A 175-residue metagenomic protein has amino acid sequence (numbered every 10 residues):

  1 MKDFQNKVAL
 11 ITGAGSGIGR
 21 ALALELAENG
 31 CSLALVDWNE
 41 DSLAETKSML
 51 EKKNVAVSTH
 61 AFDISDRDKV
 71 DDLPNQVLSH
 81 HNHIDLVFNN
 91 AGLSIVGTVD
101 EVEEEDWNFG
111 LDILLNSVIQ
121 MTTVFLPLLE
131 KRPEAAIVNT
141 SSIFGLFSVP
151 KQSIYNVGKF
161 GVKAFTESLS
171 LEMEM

Functional and structural regions predicted by a protein language model:
V8, G15-G17: Conserved glycine-rich cofactor-binding loop
C31-E45: Conserved glycine-rich Rossmann-like NAD(P)H-binding loop of the short-chain dehydrogenase/reductase
E40-D41, A61-D72, E104: The beta1-alpha1 cofactor-binding region of Rossmann-like NAD(H)/NADP(H)-dependent oxidoreductases
T98-V99, E103-L111: Substrate-binding pocket helix/loop in short-chain dehydrogenase/reductase
D100, F147-S153: Active-site loop immediately N-terminal to the catalytic Tyr-X3-Lys motif of short-chain dehydrogenase/reductase
T122, G158: Active-site helix of classical SDR
S142: Residue(s) in the substrate-gating loop at a strand-loop-helix junction that position the organic substrate next
